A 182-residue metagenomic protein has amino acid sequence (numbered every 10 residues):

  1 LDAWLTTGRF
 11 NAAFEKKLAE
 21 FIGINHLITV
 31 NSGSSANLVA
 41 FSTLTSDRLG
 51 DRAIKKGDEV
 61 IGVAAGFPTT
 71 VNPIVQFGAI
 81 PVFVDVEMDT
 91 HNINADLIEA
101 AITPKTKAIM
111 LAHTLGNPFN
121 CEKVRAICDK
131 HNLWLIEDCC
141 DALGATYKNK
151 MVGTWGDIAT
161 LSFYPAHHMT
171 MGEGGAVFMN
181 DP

Functional and structural regions predicted by a protein language model:
L1-T6: Glycine-rich phosphate-binding segment of PLP-dependent enzymes
T7, N11, G33-N37, G66-F67 (+3 more regions): Conserved donor sugar-nucleotide recognition element shared by glycan-biosynthetic enzymes
R9-E59, P73-F77, F83, K150: Phosphate-binding glycine-rich loop
N11-K17, F21-L27, G33-S34, D96 (+5 more regions): PLP-dependent aminotransferase class I/II
S46-C139, T146: PLP-dependent aminotransferase-like
E137-M171: Conserved active-site segment immediately N-terminal to the catalytic lysine that forms the internal aldimine
S162, G175-D181: Short beta-strand-to-turn element immediately C-terminal to the catalytic PLP-Schiff-base lysine in fold type I
